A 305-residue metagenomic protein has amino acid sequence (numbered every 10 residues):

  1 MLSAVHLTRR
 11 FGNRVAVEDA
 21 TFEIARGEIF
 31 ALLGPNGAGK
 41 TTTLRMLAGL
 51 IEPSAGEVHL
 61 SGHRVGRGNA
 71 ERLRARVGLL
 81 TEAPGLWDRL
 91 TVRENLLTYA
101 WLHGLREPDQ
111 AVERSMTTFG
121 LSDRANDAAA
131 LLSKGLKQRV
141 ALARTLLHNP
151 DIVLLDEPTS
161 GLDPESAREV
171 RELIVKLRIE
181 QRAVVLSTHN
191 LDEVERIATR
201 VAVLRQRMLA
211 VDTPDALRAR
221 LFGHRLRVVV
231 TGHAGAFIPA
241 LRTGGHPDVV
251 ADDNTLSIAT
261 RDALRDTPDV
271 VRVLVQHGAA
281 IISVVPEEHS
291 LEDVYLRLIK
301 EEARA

Functional and structural regions predicted by a protein language model:
A48: Helix-to-loop junction immediately C-terminal to a conserved catalytic motif
G56-G66, R72-L73: Conserved ABC transporter NBD signature motif
L97, W101-R124: Conserved ABC ATPase "signature" region
N149: Conserved catalytic motifs of ABC-family nucleotide-binding domains
V153-D156: Catalytic Walker B motif of ABC-type/P-loop ATPase nucleotide-binding domains
R171-R261: ABC transporter nucleotide-binding domain
